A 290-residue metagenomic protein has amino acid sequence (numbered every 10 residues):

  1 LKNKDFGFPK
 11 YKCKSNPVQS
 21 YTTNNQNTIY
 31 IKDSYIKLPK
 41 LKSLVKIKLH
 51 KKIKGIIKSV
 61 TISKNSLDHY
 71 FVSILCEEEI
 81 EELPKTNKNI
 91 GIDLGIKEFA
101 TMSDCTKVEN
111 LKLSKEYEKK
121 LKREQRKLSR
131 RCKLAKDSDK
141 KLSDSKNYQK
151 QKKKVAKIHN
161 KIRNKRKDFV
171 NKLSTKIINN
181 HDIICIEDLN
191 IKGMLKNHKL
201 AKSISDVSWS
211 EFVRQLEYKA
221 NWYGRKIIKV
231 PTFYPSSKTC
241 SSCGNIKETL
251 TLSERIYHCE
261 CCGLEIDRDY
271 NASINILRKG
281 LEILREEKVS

Functional and structural regions predicted by a protein language model:
L1-S290: Nucleic-acid substrate recognition interfaces
